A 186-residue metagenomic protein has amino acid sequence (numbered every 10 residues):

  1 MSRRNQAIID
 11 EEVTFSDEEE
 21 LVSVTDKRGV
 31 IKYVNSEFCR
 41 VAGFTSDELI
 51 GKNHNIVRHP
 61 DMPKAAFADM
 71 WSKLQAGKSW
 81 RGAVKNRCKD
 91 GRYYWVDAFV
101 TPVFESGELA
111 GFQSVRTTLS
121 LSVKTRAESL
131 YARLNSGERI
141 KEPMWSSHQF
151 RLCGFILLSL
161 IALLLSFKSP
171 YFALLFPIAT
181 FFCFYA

Functional and structural regions predicted by a protein language model:
M1-D26, T118-C153: PAS-family sensory modules
I31-K32: Conserved hydrophobic beta-strand signature of PAS-family and PAS-like sensory domains
F38-L49: PAS/PAS-like sensory domain cap-loop motif
G51-D61: PAS-family sensory/regulatory domains
P60-A76: PAS/Per-ARNT-Sim sensory domains
K85-D90, F104: PAS-family sensory domains
F99-F112, T117-R126: Short loop/turn elements at sensory-signaling interfaces that couple input to output
E138-A186: Alpha-helical transmembrane segments and their helix-membrane boundary motifs
